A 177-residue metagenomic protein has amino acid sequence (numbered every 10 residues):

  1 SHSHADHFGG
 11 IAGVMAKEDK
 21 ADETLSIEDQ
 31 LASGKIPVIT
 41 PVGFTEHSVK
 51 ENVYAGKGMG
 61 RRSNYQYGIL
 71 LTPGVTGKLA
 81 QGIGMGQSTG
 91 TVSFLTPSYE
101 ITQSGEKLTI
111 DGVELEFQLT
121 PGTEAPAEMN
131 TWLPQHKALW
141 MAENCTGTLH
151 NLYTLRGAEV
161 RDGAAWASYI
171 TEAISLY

Functional and structural regions predicted by a protein language model:
S1-H4, I39, T171-Y177: Divalent metal-dependent hydrolysis catalytic cores, especially in the metallo-beta-lactamase
S1-P37: Active-site metal-binding motif and surrounding structural segment of the metallo-beta-lactamase
S3, G43, E143-N144: Active-site metal-binding loops of divalent metal-dependent hydrolases
H4, F8, P41, E159 (+1 more regions): Solvent-exposed, acidic/flexible segments
A5-F8, E46-S48, E124-P126, G147-L149: Flexible loop/turn segments at secondary-structure boundaries
G9-G13, V49-Y54, G60, H150-Y153: Short acidic, glycine/serine/threonine-rich loops at helix termini
Q30-K35, I39, G43-P121, A165-Y169: Metallo-beta-lactamase
S93-S98, K107, E114-Y177: Metallo-beta-lactamase
